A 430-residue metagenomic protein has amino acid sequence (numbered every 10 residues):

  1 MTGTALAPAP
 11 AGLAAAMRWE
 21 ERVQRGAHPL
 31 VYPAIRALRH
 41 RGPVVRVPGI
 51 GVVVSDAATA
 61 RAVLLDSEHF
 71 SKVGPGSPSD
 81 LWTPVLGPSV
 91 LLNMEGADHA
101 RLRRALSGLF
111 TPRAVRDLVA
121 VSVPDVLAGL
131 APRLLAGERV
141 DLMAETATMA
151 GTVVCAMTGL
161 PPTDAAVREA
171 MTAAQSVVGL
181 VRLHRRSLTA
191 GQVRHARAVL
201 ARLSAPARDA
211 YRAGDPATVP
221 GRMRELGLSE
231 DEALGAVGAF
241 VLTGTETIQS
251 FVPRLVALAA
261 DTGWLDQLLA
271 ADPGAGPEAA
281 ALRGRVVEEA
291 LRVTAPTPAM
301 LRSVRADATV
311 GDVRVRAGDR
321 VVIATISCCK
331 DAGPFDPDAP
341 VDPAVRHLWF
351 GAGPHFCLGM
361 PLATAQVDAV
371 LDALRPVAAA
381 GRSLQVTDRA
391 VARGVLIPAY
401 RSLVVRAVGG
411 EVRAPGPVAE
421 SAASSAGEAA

Functional and structural regions predicted by a protein language model:
T2-A430: Cytochrome P450
